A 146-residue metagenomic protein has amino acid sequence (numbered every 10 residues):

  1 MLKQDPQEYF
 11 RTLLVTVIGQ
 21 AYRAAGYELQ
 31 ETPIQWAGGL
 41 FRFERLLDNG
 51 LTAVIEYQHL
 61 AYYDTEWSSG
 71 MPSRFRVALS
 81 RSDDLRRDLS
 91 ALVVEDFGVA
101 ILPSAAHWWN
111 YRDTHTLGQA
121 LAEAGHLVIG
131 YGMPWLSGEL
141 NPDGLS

Functional and structural regions predicted by a protein language model:
M1-Q20, E28-S146: Intrinsically disordered, low-complexity regulatory regions enriched in serine/threonine/proline and acidic residues
